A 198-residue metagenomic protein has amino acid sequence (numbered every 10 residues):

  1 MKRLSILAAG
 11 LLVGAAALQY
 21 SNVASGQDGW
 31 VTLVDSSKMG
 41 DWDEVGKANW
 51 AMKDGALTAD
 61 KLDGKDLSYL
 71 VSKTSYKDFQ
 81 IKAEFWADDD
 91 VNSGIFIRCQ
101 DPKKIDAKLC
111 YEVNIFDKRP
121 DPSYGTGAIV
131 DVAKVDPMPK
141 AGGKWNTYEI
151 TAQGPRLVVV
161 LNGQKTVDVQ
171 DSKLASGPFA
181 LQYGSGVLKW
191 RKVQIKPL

Functional and structural regions predicted by a protein language model:
M1-G10: Bacterial N-terminal signal peptides that target proteins for export
G10-Q19: Hydrophobic h-region of N-terminal signal peptides that target proteins for export in Gram-negative bacteria
Y20-L198: Carbohydrate-interacting regions of secretory-pathway proteins
